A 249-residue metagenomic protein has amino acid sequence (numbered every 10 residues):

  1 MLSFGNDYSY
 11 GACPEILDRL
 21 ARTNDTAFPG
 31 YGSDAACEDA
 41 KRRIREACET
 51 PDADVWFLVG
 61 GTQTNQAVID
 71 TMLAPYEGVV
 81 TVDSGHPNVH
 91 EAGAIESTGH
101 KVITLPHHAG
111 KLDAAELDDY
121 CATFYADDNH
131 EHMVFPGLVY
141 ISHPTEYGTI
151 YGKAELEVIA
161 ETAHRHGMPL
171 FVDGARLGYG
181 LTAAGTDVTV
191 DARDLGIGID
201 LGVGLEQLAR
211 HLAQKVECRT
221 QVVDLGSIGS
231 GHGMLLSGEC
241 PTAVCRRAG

Functional and structural regions predicted by a protein language model:
L2-G202, R210: Conserved PLP-enzyme active-site core in the AAT-like
D200, G204-Q207, H211-D224, I228-G231 (+2 more regions): N-terminal targeting segments
G249: Catalytic cores of phosphodiester-bond-cleaving enzymes
